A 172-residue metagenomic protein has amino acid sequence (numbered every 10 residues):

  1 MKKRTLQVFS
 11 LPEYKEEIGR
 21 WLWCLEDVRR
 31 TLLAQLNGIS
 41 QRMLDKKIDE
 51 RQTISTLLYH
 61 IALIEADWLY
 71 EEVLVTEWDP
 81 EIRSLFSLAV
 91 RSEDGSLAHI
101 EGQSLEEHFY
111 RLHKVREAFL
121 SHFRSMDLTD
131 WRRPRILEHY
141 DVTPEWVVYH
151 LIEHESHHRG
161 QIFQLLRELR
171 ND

Functional and structural regions predicted by a protein language model:
K2-F9, L22-D27, L33, R42-R91 (+1 more regions): Short, contiguous alpha-helical
Q7-W21, A98-I100: Short, charged, low-complexity loops and linkers
Y14, K46, E50, E101-H108 (+1 more regions): Residue-level recognition of alpha-helical structural elements
L25, R29-L32, L36, L112 (+1 more regions): Hydrophobic alpha-helical core bundles mediating ligand binding, dimerization, or RNAP-core interactions
Q35, I39, M126-T129, L165: A short secondary-structure junction motif
I39, Q52, I100-Q103, M126 (+1 more regions): Short coil/turn linker and secondary-structure boundary residues
R91-R132, Y149-L151: Acidic/histidine-rich alpha-helical segments that form the ligand environment of transition-metal centers
